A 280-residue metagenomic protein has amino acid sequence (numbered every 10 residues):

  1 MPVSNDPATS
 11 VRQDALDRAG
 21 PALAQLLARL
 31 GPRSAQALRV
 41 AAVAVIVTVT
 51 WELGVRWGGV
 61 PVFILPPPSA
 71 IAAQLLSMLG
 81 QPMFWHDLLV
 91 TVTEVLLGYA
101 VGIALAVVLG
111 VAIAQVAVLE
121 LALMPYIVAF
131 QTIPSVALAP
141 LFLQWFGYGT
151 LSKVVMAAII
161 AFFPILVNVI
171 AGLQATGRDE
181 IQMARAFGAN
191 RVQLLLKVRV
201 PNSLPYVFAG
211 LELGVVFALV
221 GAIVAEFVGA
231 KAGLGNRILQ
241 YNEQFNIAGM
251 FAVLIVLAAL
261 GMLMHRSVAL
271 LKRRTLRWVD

Functional and structural regions predicted by a protein language model:
M1-V45, R266-D280: Transmembrane alpha-helical segments of polytopic membrane transport and secretion proteins
G20, Q25-R33, R56-A100: Periplasmic/extracellular loop-to-transmembrane helix junction in inner-membrane transport proteins
L97-I127: Transmembrane-helix boundary motif in ABC transporter permease subunits
A117, Q174, P205, F251-D280: C-terminal transmembrane helix and the adjacent membrane-cytosol boundary/short C-terminal tail of inner/organellar
V128-P164, A171-G172: Generic hydrophobic transmembrane alpha-helix motif, especially the helices
I133, L173-D179, M183-S203, E243: Short helix-to-coil transition segments within interhelical loops that connect adjacent transmembrane helices
L143-Q144, L173, V220-L257, L276-D280: Glycine-rich helix-loop "coupling/hinge" segments at transmembrane-helix boundaries in multipass transporters
V155-I159, R191-A225: Transmembrane alpha-helices
